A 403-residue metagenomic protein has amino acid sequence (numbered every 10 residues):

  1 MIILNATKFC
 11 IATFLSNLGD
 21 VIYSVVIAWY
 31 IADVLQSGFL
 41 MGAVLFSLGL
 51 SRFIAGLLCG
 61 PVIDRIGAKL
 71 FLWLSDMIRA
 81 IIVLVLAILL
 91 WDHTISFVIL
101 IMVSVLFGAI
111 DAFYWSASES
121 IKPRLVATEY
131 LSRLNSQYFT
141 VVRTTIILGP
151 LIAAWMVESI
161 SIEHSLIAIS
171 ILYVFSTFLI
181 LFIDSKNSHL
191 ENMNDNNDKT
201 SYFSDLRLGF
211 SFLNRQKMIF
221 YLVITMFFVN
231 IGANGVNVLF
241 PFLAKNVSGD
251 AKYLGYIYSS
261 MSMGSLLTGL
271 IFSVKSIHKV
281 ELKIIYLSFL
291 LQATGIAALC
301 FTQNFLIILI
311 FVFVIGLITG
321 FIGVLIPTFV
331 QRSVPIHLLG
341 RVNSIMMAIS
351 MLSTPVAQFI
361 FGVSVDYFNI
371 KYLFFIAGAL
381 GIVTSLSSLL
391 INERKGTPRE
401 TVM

Functional and structural regions predicted by a protein language model:
M1-I3, K186-V223: Juxtamembrane intracellular "pre-TM" segments in multi-pass secondary transporters
M1-S51, S211, R215-M261: Helix-loop boundary and gating motifs at the non-cytosolic
K8-S24, L48-P61, G67-I82, I99-V157 (+3 more regions): Substrate-agnostic recognition of the 12-TM MFS/MFS-like secondary transporter fold
A32, I88-I95, I307, G316: Helix-interface capping motifs at the ends of transmembrane segments in multi-pass membrane proteins
L35-S37, H93-S96, E158-S165, F301-L306 (+1 more regions): Transmembrane helix interruption/hinge and helix-loop junction motifs
S47, L57, R65, K69-F71 (+5 more regions): C-terminal transmembrane bundle of multi-pass solute transporters/carriers
I81, V85-V103, K279: Short, flexible, glycine-rich and Lys/Arg-enriched loop motifs at helix boundaries that contact anionic partners
F97-M102, G108, R133-E191, G255 (+4 more regions): Hydrophobic alpha-helical transmembrane segments
